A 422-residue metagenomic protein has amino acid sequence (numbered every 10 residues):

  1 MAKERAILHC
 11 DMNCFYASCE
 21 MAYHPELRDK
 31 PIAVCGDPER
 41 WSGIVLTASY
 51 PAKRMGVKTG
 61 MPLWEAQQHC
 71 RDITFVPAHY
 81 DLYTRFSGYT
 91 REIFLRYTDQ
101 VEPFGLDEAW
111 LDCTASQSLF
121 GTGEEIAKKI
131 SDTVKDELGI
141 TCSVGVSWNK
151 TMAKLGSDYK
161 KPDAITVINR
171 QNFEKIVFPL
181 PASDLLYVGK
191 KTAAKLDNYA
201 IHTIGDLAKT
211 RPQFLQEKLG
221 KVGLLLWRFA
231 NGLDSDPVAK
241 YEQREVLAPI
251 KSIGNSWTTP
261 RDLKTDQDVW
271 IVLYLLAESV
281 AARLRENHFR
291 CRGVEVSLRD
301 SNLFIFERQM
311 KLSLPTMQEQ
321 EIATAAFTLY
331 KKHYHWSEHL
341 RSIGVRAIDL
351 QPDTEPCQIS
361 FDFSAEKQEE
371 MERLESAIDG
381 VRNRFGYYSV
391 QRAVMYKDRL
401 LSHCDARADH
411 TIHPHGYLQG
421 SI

Functional and structural regions predicted by a protein language model:
M1-R228, V238, A282, A365-I422: Gly/Gly-Pro- and Ser/Thr-rich, intrinsically disordered tail segments characteristic of DNA damage-repair and tolerance
H9, T192-L340: DNA-contacting surface of Y-family translesion DNA polymerases
R28-K30, R71, I140, R290-V294 (+3 more regions): A generic structural signal for short beta-strands and their flanking turns/coil linkers
G36, L298-N302, D349: Short acidic, glycine-rich loop/turn motifs
F104-E108, S147-K150, F289-G293, E338-S342: Short Gly/Ser/Thr- and Asp/Glu-enriched loop/turn motifs at secondary-structure junctions
A109-A115, E307-M310, P352, C357-F363: Short, hydrophobic beta-strand segments
E321, F327-R384: C-terminal hydrophobic structural anchor segments that stabilize assembly/packing rather than catalytic chemistry
